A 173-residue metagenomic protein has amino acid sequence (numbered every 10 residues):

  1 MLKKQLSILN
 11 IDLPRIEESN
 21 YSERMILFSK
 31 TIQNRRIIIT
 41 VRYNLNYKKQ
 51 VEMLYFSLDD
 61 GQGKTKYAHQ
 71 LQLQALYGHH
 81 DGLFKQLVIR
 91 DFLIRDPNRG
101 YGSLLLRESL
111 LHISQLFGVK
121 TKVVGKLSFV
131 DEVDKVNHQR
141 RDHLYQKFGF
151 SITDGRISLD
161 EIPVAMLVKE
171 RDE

Functional and structural regions predicted by a protein language model:
M1-P97, R107-V124, D131-D142, Q146-E173: Non-catalytic substrate-recognition and accessory regions of acyl/acetyltransferase enzymes
L104: Short alpha-helical segment within the catalytic ATP-binding CA
